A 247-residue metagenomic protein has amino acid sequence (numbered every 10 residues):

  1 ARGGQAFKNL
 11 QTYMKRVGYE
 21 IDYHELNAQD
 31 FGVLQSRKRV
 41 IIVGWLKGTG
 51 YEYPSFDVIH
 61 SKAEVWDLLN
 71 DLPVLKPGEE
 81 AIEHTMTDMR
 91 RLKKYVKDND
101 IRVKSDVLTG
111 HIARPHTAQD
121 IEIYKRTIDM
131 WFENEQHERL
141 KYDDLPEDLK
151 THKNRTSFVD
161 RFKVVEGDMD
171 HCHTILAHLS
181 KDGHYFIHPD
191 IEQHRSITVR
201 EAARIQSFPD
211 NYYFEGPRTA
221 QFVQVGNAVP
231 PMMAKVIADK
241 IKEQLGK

Functional and structural regions predicted by a protein language model:
A1-K153: Class I S-adenosyl-L-methionine
K94-K247: C-terminal target-recognition/interaction regions appended to catalytic cores
